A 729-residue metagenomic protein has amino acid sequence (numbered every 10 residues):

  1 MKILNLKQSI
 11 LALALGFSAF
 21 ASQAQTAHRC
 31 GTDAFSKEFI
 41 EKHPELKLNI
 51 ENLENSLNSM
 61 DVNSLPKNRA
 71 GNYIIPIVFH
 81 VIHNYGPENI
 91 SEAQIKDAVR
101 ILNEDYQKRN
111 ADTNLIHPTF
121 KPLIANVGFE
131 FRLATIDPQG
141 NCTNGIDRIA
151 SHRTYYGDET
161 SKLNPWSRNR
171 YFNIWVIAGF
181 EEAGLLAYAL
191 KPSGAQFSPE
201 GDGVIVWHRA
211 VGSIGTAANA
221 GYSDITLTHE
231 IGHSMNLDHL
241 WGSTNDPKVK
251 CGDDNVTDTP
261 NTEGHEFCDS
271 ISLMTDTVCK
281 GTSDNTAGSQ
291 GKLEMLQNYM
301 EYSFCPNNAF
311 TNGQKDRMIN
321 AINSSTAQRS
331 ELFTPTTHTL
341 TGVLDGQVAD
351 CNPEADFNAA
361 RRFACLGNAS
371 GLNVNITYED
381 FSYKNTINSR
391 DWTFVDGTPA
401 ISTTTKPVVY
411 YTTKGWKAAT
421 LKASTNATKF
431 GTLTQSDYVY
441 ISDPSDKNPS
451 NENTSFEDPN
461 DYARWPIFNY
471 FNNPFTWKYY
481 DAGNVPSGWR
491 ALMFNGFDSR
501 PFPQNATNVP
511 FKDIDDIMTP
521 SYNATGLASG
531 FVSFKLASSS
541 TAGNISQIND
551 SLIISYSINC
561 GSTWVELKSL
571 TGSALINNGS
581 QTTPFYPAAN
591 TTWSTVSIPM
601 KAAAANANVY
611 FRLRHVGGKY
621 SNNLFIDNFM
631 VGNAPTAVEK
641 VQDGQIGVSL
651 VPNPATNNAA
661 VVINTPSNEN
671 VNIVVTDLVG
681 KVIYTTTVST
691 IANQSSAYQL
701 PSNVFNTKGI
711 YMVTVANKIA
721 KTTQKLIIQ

Functional and structural regions predicted by a protein language model:
F20, A24, S389, V641-V651 (+1 more regions): C-terminal outer-membrane/trafficking sorting elements
Q25-Y106: Primarily auto-inhibitory N-terminal propeptides
G71, I77-P87, E92-T135, R148-D356: Extracellular (secreted or membrane-anchored) zinc-dependent metallopeptidases, primarily metzincins but also closely
L340-A360, S442-S455, P510-K512, V631-V651 (+1 more regions): Residue-level detector of functionally pivotal "anchor" positions at catalytic/ligand-binding pockets or at interdomain
V343-E452: Extracellular/lumenal mature domains of secreted and surface-exposed proteins
P449-T507, F511-D513, G572-S580, W593-S594 (+1 more regions): Extracellular glycan-recognition surfaces and repeat-rich motifs
T507-L527, F531-S533, S594-S597: Short beta-strands within extracellular/lumenal beta-sheet-rich domains
P510-D515, N544-Q547, V616-A634: Extracellular carbohydrate recognition
